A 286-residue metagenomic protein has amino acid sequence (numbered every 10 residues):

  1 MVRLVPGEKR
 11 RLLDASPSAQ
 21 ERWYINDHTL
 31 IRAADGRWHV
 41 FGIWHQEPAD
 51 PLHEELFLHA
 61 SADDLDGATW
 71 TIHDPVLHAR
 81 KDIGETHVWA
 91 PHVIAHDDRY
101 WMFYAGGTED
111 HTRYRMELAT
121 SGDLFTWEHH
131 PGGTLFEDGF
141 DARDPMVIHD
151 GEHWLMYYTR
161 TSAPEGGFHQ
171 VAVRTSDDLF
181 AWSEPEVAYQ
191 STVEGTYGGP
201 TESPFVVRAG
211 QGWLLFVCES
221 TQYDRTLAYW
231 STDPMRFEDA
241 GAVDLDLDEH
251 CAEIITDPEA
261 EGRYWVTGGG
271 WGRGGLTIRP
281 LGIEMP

Functional and structural regions predicted by a protein language model:
M1-P286: Carbohydrate-active catalytic/glycan-binding domains of CAZyme proteins, especially the secreted or lumenal ectodomains
